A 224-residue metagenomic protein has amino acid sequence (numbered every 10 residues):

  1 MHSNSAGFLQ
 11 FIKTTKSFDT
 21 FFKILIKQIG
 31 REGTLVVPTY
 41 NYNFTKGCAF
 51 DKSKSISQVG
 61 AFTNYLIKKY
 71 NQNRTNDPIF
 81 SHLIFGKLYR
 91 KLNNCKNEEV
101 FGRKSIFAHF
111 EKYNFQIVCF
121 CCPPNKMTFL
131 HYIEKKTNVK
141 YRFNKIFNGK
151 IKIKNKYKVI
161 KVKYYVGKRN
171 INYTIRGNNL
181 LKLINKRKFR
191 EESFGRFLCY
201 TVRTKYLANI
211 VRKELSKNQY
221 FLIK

Functional and structural regions predicted by a protein language model:
H2-K224: N-terminal and secondary-structure boundary signal
